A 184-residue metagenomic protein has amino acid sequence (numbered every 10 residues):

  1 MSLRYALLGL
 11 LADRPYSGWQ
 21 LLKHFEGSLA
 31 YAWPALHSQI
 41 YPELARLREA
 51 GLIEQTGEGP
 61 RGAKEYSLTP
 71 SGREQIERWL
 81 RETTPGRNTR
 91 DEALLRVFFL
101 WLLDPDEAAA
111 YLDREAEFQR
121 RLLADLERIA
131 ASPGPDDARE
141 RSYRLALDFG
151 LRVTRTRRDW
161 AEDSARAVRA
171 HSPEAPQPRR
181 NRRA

Functional and structural regions predicted by a protein language model:
M1-T89: Basic helix-turn-helix/winged-helix DNA-binding cores and closely related short helical interaction motifs
R48, R73, R120-E127, R155 (+2 more regions): Structural signal for well-ordered, non-membrane alpha-helices
R78-R128: Amphipathic alpha-helical dimerization/coiled-coil segments that flank or bridge DNA-binding/regulatory modules
W101, A130-D137, V168, S172: Secondary-structure edge/capping motif, primarily at the C-terminal ends of alpha-helices and the immediately following
P105, L112, E140-Y143, L147 (+1 more regions): Amphipathic alpha-helical coiled-coil segments and their boundaries
A109, A116, L123, A130 (+4 more regions): Heptad-repeat amphipathic alpha-helical coiled-coil interaction surface used for oligomerization/assembly
E127-L147: Acidic interhelical loop/turn segments
A167-A184: Long amphipathic alpha-helical coiled-coil segments
